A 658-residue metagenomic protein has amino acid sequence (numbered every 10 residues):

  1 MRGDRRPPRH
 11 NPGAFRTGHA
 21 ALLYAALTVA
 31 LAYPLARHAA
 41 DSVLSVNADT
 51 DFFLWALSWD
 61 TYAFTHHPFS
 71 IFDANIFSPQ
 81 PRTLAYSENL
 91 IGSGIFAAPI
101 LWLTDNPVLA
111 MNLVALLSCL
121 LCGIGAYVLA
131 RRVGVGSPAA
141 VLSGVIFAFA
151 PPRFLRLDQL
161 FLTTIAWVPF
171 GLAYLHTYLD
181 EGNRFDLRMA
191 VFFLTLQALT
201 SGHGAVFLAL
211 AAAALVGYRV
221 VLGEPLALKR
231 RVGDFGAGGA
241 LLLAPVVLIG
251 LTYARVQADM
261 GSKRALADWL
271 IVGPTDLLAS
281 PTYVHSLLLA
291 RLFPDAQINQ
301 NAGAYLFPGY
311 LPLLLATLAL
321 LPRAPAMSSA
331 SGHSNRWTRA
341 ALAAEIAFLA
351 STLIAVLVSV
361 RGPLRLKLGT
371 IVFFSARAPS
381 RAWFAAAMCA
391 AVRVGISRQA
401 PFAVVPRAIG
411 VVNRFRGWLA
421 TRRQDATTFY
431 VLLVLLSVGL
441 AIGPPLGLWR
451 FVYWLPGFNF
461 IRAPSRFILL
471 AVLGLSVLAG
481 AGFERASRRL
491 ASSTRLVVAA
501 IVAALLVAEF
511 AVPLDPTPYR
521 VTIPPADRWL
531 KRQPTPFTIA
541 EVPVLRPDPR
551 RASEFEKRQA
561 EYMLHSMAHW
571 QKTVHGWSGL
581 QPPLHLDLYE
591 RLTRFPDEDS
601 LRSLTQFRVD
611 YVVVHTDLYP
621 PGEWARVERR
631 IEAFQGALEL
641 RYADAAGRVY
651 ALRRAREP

Functional and structural regions predicted by a protein language model:
Y24, A30, L113-V133, S137-V221 (+2 more regions): Membrane-embedded helix bundles of polyisoprenyl
L27-C122, A150-I165, P274-N299, P444-W449 (+1 more regions): Membrane-interface coil-to-helix junctions
T50-A63, P245-A326, G332, R361 (+1 more regions): Periplasmic/ER-lumenal interhelical loops and adjacent helix-loop junctions in multi-pass membrane proteins
L155-L162, L270-D276, P294-A304, L364-W383 (+5 more regions): Membrane-helix boundary/interfacial segments in multi-pass membrane proteins
L208-L243, R323-G332, R398-G417: Perimembrane helix-loop-helix junctions
A213, G238-L243, F348, V477 (+1 more regions): Signature aromatic-anchored transmembrane alpha helix within multi-pass, membrane-resident enzymes that catalyze glycan
D268, S487, A500-P658: Extracytoplasmic
P308-R339, T352, A385-Q424, V434-G439: Hydrophobic, aromatic-rich transmembrane alpha-helices and their immediate juxtamembrane boundary segments
